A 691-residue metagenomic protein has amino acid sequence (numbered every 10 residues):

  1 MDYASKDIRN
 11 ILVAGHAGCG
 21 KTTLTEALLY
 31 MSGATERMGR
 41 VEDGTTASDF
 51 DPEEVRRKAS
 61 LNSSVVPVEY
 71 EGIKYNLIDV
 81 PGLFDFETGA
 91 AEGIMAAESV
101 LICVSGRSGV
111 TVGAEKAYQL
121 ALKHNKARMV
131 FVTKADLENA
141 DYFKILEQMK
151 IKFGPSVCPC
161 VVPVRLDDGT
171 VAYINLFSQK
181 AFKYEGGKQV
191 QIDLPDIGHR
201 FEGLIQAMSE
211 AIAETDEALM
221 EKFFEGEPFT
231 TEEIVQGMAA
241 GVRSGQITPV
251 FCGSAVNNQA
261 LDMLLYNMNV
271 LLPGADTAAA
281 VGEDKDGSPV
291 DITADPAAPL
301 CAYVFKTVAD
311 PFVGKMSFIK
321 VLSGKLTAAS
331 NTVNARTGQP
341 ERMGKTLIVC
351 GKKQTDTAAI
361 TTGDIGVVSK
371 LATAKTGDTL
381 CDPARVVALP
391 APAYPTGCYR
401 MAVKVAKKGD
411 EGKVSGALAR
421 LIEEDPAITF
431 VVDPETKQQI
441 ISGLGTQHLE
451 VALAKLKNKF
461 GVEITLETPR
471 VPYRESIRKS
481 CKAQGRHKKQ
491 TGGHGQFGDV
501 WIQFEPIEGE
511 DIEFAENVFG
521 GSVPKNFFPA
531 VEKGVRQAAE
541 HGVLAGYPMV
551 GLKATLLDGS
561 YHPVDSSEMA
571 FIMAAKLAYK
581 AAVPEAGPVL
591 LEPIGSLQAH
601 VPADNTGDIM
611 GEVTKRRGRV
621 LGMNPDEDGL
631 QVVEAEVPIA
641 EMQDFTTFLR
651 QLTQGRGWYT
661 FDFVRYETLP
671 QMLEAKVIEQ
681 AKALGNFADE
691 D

Functional and structural regions predicted by a protein language model:
M1-D691: Structural and coupling elements of P-loop NTPases
